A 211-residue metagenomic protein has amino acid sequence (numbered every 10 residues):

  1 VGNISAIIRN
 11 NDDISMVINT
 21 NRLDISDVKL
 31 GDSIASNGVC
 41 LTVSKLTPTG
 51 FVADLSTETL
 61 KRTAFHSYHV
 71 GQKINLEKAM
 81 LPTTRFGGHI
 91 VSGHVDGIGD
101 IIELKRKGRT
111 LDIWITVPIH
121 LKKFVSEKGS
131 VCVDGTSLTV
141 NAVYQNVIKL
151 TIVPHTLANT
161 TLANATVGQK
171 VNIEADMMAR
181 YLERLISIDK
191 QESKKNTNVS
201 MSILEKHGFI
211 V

Functional and structural regions predicted by a protein language model:
V1-V211: Conserved loop->alpha-helix
